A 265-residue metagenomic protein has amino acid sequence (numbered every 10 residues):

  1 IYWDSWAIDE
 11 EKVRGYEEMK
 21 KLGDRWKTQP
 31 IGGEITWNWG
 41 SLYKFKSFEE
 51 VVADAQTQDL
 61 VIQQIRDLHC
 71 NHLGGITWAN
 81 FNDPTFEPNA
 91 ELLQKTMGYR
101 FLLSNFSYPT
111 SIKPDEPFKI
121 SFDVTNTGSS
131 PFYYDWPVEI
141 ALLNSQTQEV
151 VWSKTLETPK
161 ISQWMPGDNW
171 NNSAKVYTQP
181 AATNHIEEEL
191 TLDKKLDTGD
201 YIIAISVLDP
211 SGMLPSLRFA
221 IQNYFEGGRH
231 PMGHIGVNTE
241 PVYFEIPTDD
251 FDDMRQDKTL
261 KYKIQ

Functional and structural regions predicted by a protein language model:
I1-A79: Catalytic-core regions of glycoside hydrolase
A7-E10, P30, S41-Y43, N82 (+4 more regions): Short, isolated positions within intrinsically disordered regulatory regions of eukaryotic proteins
V51-A53, A79-P84, F118-S121: A short linear-motif detector with a strong N-terminal bias
A55, T85-P88, E187, D193: Generic, low-specificity signal for short hydrophobic/alpha-helical stretches with a mild N-terminal bias, encompassing
T57-Y108: Catalytic cores of secreted or luminal carbohydrate-active enzymes
Q94-Q265: Extracellular/luminal regions of secreted and cell-surface proteins that mediate adhesion/ECM remodeling
